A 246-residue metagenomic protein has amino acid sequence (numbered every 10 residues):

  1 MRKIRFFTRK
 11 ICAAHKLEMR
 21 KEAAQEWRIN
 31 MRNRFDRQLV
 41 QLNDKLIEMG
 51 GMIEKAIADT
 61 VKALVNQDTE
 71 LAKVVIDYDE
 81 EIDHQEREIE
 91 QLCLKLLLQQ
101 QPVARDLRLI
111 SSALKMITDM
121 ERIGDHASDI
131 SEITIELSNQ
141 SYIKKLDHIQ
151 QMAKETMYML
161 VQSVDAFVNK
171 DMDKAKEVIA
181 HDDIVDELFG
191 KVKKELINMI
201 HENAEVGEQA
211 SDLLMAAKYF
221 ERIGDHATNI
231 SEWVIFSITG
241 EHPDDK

Functional and structural regions predicted by a protein language model:
F6-F7: Aromatic (phenylalanine/tyrosine) cluster motif
K10-I11, H15-N30: Short, Lys/Arg-enriched N-terminal segments with co-localized hydrophobic residues within the first ~10-30 amino acids
E26-K246: Cytosolic, long alpha-helical scaffolding segments
